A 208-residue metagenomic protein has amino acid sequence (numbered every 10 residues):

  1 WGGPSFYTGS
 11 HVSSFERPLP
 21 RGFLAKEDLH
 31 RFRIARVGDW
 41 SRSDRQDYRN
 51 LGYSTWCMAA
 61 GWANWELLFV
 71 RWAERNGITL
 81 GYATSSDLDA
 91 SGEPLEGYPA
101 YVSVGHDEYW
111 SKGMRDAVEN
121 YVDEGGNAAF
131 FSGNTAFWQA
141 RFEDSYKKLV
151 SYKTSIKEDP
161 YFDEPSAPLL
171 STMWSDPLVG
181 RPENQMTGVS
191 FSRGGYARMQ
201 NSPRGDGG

Functional and structural regions predicted by a protein language model:
W1-L95: Aromatic-Pro/Gly-enriched surface loop or interdomain linker that acts as a lid/target-recognition segment
G2-R33, D176-G208: Low-complexity, Gly/Ser/Thr/Pro- and Asn/Asp-enriched, turn/coil-prone segments that serve as flexible N-terminal
Y7, H11, Y48, Y53 (+8 more regions): Sequence-level detector for tyrosine residue identity
G9, R17, K26, I34 (+9 more regions): Generic detection of intrinsically disordered/low-complexity segments and helix-coil linkers/edges
M58-E143: Helical hinge/lid and interdomain linker segments adjacent to catalytic or ligand-binding clefts that mediate domain
E108-G207: A glycine-rich, often tryptophan-bearing local segment used as a flexible ligand/cofactor-contacting loop or short
